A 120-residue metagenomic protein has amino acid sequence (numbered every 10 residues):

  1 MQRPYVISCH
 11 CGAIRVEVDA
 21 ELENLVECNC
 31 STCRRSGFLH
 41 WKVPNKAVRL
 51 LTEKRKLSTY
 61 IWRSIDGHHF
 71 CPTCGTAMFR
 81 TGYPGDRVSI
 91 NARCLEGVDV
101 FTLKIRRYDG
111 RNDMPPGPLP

Functional and structural regions predicted by a protein language model:
M1-S8, A13-P120: A short Gly-Trp-Pro
